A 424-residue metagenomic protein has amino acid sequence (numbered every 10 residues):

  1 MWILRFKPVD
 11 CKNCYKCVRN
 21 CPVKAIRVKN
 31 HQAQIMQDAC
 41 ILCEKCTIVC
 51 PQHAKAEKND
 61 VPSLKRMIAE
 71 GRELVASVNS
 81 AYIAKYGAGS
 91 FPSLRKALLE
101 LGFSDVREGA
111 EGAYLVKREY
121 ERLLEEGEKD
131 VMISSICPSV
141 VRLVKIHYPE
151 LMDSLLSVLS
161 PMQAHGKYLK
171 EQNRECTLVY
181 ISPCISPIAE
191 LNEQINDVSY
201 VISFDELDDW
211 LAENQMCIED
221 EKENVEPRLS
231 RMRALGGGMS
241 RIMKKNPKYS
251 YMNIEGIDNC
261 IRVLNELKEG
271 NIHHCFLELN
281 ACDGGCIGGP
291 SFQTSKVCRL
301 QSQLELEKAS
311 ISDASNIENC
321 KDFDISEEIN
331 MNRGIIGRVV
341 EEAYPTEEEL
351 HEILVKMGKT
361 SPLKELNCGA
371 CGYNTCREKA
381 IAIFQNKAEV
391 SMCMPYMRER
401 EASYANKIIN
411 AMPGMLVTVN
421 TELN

Functional and structural regions predicted by a protein language model:
M1-R5, N20-A33, R262-E269, E348-M357: Short Cys/His-rich Zn2+-coordinating modules
W2-P8, K12-M36, I41, K45-D60 (+2 more regions): Iron-sulfur cluster-binding cysteine motifs and their immediate structural context in ferredoxin-like electron-transfer
P22-V23, P51, P138, S182-P183 (+1 more regions): Proline-centered helix-kink/hinge sites
I41-E44, Q385-A388, P395-E399: Terminal amphipathic helices with adjacent charged low-complexity linkers/tails
K58-V355, K359-L366, N374-E389, M394: Iron-sulfur-associated redox domains of electron-transfer enzymes in respiratory and anaerobic energy metabolism
A309-A314, R398-K407: Short, mixed-charge aromatic SLiMs
A405-N424: Sensory modules in modular signal-transduction proteins
